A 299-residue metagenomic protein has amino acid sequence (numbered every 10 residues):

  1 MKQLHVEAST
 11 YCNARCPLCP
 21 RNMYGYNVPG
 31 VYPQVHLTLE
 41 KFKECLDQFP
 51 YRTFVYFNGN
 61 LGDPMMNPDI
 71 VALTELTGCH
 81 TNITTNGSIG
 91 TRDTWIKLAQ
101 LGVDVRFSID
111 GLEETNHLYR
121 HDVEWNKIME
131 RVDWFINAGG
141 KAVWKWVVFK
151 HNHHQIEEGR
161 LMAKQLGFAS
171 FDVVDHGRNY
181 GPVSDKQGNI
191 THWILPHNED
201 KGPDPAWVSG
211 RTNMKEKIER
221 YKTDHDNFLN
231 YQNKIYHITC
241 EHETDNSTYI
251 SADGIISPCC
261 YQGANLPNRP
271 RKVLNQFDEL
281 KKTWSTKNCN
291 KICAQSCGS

Functional and structural regions predicted by a protein language model:
M1-D104, D122, N126, E130 (+1 more regions): Conserved alpha-helical substructure of the radical SAM core
E7, N22, N27-L37, L76 (+1 more regions): Radical SAM enzyme [4Fe-4S]-AdoMet core and its adjacent flexible, acidic and glycine-rich loops/tails across
Y11, R15, T239, N288 (+1 more regions): The −1 position to Zn-ligating cysteines in a subset of zinc-ribbon hairpins
P20, C260, A294-C297: Cys/His-coordinated zinc-binding microdomains
E40-D47, F277-S285: Short alpha-helical interface patches
Y56-G59, T84, S108, D185 (+2 more regions): Generic detector of intrinsically disordered, low-complexity, polar/charged segments
L280-S299: Cysteine/selenocysteine-centered motifs that mediate thiol-based redox chemistry or coordinate metal-sulfur cofactors
